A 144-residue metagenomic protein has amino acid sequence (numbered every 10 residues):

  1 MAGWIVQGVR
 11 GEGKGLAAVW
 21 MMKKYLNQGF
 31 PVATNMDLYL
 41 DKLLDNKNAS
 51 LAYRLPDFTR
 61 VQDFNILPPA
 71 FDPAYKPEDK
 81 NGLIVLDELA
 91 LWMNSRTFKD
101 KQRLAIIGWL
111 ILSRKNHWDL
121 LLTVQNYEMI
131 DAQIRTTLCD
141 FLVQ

Functional and structural regions predicted by a protein language model:
A2-L26: Glycine-rich P-loop/Walker A and Walker A-like loops and their local beta1-loop-alpha1 context in P-loop NTPases
Q7-V9, T34-M36, L86-D87, L121-N126: Short His-Asn-centered micro-motif
L16-A17, L43-D45, D131-R135: A short acidic (Asp/Glu
K23-N27, Y75-E78, I111-N116, T136: Conserved catalytic network of the ASCE P-loop NTPase/AAA+ motor domain
G29-P31, K80-L83, N116-T123: Loop/turn-to-beta-strand initiation segments
F30-A33, P73: Long, hydrophobic N-terminal alpha-helical segment
D37-L110: Conserved nucleotide-sensing/catalytic segment adjacent to the nucleotide-binding pocket in NTP-handling enzymes
L89-Q144: Replace "adjacent to P-loop NTPase cores in ATP/GTP-dependent enzymes" with "adjacent to NTP-binding cores
